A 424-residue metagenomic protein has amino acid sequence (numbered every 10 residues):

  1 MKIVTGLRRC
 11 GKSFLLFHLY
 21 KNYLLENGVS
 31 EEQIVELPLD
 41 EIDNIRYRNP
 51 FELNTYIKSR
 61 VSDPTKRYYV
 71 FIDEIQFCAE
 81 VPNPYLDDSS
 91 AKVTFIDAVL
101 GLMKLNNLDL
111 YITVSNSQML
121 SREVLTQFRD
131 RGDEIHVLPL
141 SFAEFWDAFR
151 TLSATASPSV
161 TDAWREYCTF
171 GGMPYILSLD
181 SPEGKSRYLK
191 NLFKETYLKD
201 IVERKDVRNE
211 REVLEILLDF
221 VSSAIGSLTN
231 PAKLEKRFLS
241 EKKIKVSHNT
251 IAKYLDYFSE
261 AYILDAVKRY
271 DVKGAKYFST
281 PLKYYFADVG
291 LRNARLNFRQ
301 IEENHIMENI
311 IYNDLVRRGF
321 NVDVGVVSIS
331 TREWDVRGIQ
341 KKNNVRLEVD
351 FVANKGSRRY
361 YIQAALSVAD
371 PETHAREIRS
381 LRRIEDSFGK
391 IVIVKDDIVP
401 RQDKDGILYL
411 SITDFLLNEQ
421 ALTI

Functional and structural regions predicted by a protein language model:
V4: Hydrophobic anchor at the beta1->P-loop junction of P-loop NTPases
L15, L19: Hydrophobic positions on the alpha1 helix immediately C-terminal to the Walker A/P-loop
V35-K66: Short glycine-rich substrate-engagement loop in P-loop NTPases that contacts/grips substrate
F71, D109-S115: Structural recognition of the conserved hydrophobic beta-strand(s) that form the central parallel beta-sheet of P-loop
Q76-Y111: Conserved Walker B catalytic segment
S115, R122-L228: Interdomain motor-coupling "hinge/lid" segment immediately C-terminal to the ATP-binding subdomain of NTP-driven enzymes
S178, P182-R358: Accessory nucleic acid-recognition modules appended to NTPase machines
D397-I424: Domain-level recognition of nuclease-like catalytic cores that cleave nucleotide substrates
